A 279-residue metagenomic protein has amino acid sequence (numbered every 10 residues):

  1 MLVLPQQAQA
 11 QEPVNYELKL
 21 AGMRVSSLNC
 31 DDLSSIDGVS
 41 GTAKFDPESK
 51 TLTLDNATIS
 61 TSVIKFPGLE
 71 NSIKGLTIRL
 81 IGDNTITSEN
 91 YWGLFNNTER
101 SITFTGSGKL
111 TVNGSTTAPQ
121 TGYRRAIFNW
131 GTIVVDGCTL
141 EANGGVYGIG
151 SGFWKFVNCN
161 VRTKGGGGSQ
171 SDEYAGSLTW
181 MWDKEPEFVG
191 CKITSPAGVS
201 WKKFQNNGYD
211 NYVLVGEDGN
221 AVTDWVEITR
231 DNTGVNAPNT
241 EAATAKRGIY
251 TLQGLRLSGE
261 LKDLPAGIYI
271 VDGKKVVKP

Functional and structural regions predicted by a protein language model:
L4-A10: Sec/Tat signal peptide C-region and signal peptidase I cleavage site
A10-D231: A composition-driven surface/loop motif
N236-P279: C-terminal outer-membrane/trafficking sorting elements
